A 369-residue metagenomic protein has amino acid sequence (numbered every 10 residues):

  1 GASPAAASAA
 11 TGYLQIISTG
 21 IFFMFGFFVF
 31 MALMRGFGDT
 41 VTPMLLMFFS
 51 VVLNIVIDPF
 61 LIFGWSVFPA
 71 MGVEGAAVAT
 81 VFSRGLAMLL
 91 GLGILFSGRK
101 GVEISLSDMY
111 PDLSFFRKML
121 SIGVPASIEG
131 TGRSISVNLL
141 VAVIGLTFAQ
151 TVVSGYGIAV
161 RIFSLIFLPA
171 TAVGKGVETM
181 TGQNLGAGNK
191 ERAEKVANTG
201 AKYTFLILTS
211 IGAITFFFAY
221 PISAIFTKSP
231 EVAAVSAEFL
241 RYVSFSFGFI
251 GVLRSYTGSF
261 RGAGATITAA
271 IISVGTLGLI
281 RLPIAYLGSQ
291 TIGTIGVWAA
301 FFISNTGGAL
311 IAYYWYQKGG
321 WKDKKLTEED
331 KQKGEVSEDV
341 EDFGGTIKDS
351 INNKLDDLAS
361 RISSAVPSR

Functional and structural regions predicted by a protein language model:
G1-G20, A70-G123, T181-F245, L287-R369: Short alpha-helical transmembrane segments in multi-pass integral membrane proteins
G1-P4, I62-M71, T131-L165, Q183 (+1 more regions): Helix-terminus/linker motif at the lipid-water interface of multi-pass membrane proteins
A10, T19, M34, D39 (+16 more regions): Hydrophobic/aromatic residues within transmembrane alpha-helices of membrane transport systems, especially the TMDs
Y13-R35, P43-V51, G75-L89, T171-G174 (+4 more regions): Short runs within selected transmembrane alpha-helices of multi-pass transporters and secretion channels
L14, S18, V41-F48, L90-G93 (+6 more regions): Hydrophobic faces of transmembrane alpha-helices in multi-pass small-molecule transporters and flippases across diverse
M24-P43, G145, V153-F218, I250-S273 (+1 more regions): Small-residue-rich hydrophobic transmembrane alpha-helices
A32, D58, I62, G91-L95 (+7 more regions): Structural signal for membrane-spanning alpha-helices in multi-pass inner-membrane proteins, emphasizing helix cores
V56, M119, G123, S127 (+5 more regions): Short helix-kink/termination motifs in transmembrane helices of multi-pass secondary transporters
